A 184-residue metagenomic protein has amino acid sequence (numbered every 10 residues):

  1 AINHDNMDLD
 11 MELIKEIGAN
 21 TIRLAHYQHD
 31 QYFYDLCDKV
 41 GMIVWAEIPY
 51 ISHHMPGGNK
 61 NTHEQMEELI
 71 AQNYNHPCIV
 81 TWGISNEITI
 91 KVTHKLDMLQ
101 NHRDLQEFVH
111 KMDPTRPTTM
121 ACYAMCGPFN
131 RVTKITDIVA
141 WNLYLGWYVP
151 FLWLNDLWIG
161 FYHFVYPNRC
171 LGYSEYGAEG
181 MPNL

Functional and structural regions predicted by a protein language model:
A1-D104, T118-T119, V139, V165 (+2 more regions): Active-site-adjacent substrate/metal-binding segments within catalytic domains of carbohydrate-active enzymes
Q100-L184: Extracellular glycoside hydrolase catalytic/binding regions
